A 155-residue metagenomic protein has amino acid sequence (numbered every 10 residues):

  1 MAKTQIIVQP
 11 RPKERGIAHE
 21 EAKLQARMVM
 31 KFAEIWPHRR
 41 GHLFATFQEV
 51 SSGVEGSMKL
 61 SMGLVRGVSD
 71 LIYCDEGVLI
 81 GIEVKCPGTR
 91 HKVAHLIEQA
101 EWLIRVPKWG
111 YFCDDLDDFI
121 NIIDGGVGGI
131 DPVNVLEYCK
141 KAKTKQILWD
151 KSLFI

Functional and structural regions predicted by a protein language model:
M1-I155: Catalytic phosphate/metal-binding cores of nucleic-acid and nucleotide-processing enzymes, i.e., regions that mediate
